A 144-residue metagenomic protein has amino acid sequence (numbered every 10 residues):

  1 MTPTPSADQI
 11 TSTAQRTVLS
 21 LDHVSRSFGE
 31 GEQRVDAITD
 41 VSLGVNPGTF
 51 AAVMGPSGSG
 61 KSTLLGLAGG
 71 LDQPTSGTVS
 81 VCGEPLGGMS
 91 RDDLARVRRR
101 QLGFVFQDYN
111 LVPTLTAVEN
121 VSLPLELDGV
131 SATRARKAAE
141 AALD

Functional and structural regions predicted by a protein language model:
A14-V18, S27-D40: A short, flexible loop at the N-terminus of ABC-type nucleotide-binding domains that lies
L21-V24, D36-N46, G77: Conserved beta-strand
E32-V35, L86-G103, A132: ABC ATPase NBD coupling module
M54-P56: The feature captures the beta-strand-to-loop junction immediately N-terminal to the Walker
G69: Helix-to-loop junction immediately C-terminal to a conserved catalytic motif
G77-P85: Conserved ABC transporter NBD signature motif
E84-P85, T133-D144: Conserved ABC ATPase "signature" region
L115-P124: Short coil-to-helix segment of the ABC ATPase nucleotide-binding domain corresponding to the Q-loop/switch region
